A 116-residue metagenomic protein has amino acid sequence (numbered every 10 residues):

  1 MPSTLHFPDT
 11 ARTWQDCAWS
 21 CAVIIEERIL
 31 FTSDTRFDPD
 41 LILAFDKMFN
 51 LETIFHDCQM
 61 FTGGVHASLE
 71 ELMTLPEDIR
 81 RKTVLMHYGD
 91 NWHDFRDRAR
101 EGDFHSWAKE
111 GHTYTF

Functional and structural regions predicted by a protein language model:
M1-L41, E110-F116: Core dinuclear metal-dependent hydrolase active-site scaffold
T35-F116: Cap/insert and terminal regions of metallo-dependent hydrolase folds
